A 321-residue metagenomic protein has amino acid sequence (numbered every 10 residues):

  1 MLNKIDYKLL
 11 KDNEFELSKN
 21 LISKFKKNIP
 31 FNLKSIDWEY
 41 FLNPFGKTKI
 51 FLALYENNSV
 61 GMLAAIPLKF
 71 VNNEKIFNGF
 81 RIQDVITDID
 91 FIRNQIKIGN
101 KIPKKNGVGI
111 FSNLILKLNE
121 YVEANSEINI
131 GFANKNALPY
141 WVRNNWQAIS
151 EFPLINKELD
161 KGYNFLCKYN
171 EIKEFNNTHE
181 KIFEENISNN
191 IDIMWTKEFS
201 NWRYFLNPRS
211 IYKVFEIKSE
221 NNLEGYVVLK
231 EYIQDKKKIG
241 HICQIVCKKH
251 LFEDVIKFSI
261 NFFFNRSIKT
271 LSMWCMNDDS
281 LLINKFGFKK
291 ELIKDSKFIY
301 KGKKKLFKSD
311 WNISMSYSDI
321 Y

Functional and structural regions predicted by a protein language model:
L2-N3, Y7-F77, E123-I128, L138-C243: Amide-forming acyltransferase catalytic core, primarily the GNAT-like/NAT-type and related acyltransferase folds
E16, F80, S112-L116, K135 (+2 more regions): A structural signal for well-ordered alpha-helical segments within the folded catalytic domains of diverse enzymes
F51, P67, E127-K173, V228-E253 (+1 more regions): Active-site/acyl-donor-binding loops of N-acyltransferases
A53, F111, L118-V122, N129-F132: Conserved catalytic-core segments centered on acid/base and nucleophilic motifs
K75, K104-S112, I130-N134: Short capping loops/turns at secondary-structure boundaries
Q83-Y121, H250-F262: Conserved acetyl-CoA-binding loop-helix of GNAT-fold acetyltransferases
